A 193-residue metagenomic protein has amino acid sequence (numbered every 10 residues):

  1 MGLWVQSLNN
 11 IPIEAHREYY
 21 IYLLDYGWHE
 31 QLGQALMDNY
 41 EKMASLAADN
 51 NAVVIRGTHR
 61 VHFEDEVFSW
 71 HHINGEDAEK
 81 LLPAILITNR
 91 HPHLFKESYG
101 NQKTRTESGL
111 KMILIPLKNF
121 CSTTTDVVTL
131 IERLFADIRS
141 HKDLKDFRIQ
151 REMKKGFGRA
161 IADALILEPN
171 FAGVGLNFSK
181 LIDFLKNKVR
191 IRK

Functional and structural regions predicted by a protein language model:
M1-D65: Local sequence-structure signature of Cys/Sec-based thiol-disulfide redox active-site neighborhoods
M1-E18, S122-S140: N-terminal leader/targeting and pre-domain segments
Y22, N39, E66, L130-D137 (+1 more regions): Charge-rich, solvent-exposed alpha-helical interaction surfaces
V61-E76: Amphipathic, interaction-prone secondary-structure segments
I73-G100: A short, hydrophobic beta-strand/beta-hairpin element that forms part of a small beta-sheet core
N101-E132: Short secondary-structure boundary motifs at beta->alpha junctions and helix caps
T123-A164: Mixed-charge (acidic/basic) macromolecular-recognition segments
I149-K193: Membrane-inserting effector segments that mediate pore formation, membrane fusion, or transient membrane insertion
